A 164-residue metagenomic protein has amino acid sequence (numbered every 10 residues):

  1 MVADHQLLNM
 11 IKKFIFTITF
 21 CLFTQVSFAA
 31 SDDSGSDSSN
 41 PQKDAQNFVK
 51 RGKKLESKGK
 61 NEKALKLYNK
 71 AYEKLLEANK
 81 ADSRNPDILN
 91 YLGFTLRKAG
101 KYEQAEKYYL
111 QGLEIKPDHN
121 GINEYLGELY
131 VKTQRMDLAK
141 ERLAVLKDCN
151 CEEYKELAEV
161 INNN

Functional and structural regions predicted by a protein language model:
D32-K43, K54, L138-N164: Terminal, low-structured helical/coil segments at or just beyond the last alpha-helical repeat
A81, I115, L146-C149: Structural marker of alpha-solenoid helical repeat scaffolds
N85, H119, C151-Y154: Residue-level recognition of tetratricopeptide repeat
